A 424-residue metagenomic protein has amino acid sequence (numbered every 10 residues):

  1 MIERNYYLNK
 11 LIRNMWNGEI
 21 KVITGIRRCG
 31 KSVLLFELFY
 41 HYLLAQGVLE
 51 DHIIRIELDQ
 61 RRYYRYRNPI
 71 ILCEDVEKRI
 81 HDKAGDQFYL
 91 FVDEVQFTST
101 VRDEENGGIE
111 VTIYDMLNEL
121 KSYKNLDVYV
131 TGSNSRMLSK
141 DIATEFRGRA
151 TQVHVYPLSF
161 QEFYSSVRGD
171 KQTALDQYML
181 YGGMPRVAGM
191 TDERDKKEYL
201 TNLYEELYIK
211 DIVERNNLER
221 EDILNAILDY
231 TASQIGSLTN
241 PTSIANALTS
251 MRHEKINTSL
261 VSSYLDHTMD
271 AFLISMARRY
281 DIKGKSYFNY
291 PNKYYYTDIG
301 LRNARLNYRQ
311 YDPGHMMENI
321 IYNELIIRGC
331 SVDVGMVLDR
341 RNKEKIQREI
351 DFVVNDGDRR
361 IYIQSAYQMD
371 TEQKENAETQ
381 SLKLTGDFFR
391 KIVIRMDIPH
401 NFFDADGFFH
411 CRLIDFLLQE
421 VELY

Functional and structural regions predicted by a protein language model:
I2-G18: Pre-Walker A adenine-sensing motif
T24, R28, V33, Y40 (+4 more regions): A cross-kingdom feature that marks ATP-driven nucleic-acid transaction machinery
L44-Q60: Conserved catalytic segments around the Walker B and adjacent sensor/switch elements of P-loop NTPase domains
R55-G85: Short glycine-rich substrate-engagement loop in P-loop NTPases that contacts/grips substrate
F91, D127-S133: Structural recognition of the conserved hydrophobic beta-strand(s) that form the central parallel beta-sheet of P-loop
Q96-Y129: Conserved Walker B catalytic segment
S135-T151, V167-R168: Short regulatory helix/loop adjacent to the ATP-binding pocket of P-loop NTPases
Y156-P157, Q161-L338: Interdomain hinge/linker elements that couple catalytic modules in large macromolecular machines
